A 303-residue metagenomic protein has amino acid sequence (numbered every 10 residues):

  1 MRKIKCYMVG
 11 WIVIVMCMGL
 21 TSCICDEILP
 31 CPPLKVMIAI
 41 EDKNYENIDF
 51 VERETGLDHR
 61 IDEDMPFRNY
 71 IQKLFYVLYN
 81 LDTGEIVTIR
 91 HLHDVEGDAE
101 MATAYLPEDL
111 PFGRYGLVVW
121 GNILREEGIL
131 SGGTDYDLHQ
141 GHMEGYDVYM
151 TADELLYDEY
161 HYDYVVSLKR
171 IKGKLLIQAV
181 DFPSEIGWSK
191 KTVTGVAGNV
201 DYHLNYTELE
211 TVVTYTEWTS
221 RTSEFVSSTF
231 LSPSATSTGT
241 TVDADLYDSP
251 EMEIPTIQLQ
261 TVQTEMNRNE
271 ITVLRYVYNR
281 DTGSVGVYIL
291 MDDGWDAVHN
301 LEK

Functional and structural regions predicted by a protein language model:
M1-S22: Sec-dependent bacterial lipoprotein signal peptides
C17-G56, D293, A297-L301: Bacterial Sec-dependent N-terminal signal peptides
I40-R68, Q178-E185: Structural motif
M65-L130, G187-R268, A297-K303: Tryptophan-paired
D94-D98, L124-D163, P250-G283: Structured interaction patches on ligand/partner-binding surfaces of diverse proteins
V165-K172, L231-A235: Conserved "repeat-terminator" motif of extracellular CCP/Sushi domains
R170-K190, A197-G198: Surface-exposed interaction/gating patches
E270-K303: Hydrophobic, glycine-enriched assembly/anchoring segments
